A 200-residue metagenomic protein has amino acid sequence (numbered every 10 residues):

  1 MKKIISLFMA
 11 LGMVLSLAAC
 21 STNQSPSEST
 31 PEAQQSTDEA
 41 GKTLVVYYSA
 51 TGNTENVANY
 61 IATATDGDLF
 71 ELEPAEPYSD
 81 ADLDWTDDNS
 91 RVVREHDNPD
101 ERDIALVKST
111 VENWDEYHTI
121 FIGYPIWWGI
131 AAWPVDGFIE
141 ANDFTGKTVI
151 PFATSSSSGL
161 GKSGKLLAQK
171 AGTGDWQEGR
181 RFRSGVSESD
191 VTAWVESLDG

Functional and structural regions predicted by a protein language model:
K2-A10, V14: Sec-dependent signal peptide recognition, specifically the positively charged N-region followed immediately by
I4-L7, C20-G200: Active-site-proximal alpha-helix that buttresses catalytic centers in soluble enzyme cores
L15-A19: C-terminal motif of bacterial Sec signal peptides marking the signal peptidase cleavage site
